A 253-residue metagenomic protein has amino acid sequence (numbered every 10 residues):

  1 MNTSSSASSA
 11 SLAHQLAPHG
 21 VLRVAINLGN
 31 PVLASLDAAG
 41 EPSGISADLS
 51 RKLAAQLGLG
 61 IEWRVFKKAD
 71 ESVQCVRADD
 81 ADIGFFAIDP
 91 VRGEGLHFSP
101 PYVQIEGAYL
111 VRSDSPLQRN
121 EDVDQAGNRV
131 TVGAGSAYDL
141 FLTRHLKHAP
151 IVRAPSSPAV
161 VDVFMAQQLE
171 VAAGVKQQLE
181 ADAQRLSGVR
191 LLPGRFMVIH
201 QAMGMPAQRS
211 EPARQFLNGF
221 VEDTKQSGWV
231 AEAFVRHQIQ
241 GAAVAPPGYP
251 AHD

Functional and structural regions predicted by a protein language model:
M1-A13, G44-Q56, D114-S115, E121-R129 (+2 more regions): Extended ligand-binding regions for polar small-molecule ligands
N2-A87, R92-E94, R153, T224-S227 (+1 more regions): Extracytoplasmic small-molecule ligand-binding "clamshell" domains of the periplasmic binding protein/Venus flytrap
V24, L53, V76, Y109 (+7 more regions): Residue-level signal for nonpolar/aromatic packing positions in well-ordered secondary structure
I26-V32, A39-Q56, I88, A108-A159 (+1 more regions): Bilobed "Venus flytrap"/periplasmic-binding protein-like clamshell domains and structurally analogous long
L28, V103-D114, K176, E180-E222 (+1 more regions): Periplasmic-binding protein-like
D70, F86-G95, D162-M197: A ligand-binding cleft/hinge motif common to bilobed small-molecule-binding domains
D80-A81, N128, L169: Short, high-confidence coil segments that cap the C-terminus of an alpha-helix and link into the following beta-strand
